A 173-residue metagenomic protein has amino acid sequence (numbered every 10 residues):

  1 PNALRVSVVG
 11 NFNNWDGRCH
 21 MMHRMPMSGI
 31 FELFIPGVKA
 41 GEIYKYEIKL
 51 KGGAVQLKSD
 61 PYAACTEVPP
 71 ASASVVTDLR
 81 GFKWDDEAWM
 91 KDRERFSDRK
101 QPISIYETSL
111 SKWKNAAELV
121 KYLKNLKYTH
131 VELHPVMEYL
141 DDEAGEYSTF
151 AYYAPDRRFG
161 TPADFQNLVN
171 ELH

Functional and structural regions predicted by a protein language model:
P1-V6, W15, K39: Short proline/glycine-enriched turn/loop motifs at strand-loop junctions of beta-rich domains
V6-V8, Y44: Short beta-strand elements bearing conserved aromatic residues within extracellular beta-rich modules
G10-W15, K51: Change "in extracellular beta-sheet-rich domains … of secreted and cell-surface proteins" to "in beta-sheet-rich domains
M25-E107, K112: The feature marks proteins involved in alpha-glucan
S97-P102, K124-N125, H173: Extracellular/periplasmic catalytic domains that process cell-envelope and extracellular macromolecules
W113-L123: Short, acidic/polar
K121-N167: Aromatic-lined carbohydrate-binding/catalytic grooves of carbohydrate-active enzymes
